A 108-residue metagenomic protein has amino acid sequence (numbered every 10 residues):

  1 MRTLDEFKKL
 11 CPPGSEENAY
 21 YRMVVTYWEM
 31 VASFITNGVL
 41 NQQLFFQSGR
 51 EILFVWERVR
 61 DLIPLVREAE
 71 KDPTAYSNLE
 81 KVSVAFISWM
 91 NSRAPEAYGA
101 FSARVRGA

Functional and structural regions predicted by a protein language model:
M1-A108: Acidic, Ser/Pro/Thr-rich low-complexity regulatory regions and the short amphipathic helical interaction modules they
